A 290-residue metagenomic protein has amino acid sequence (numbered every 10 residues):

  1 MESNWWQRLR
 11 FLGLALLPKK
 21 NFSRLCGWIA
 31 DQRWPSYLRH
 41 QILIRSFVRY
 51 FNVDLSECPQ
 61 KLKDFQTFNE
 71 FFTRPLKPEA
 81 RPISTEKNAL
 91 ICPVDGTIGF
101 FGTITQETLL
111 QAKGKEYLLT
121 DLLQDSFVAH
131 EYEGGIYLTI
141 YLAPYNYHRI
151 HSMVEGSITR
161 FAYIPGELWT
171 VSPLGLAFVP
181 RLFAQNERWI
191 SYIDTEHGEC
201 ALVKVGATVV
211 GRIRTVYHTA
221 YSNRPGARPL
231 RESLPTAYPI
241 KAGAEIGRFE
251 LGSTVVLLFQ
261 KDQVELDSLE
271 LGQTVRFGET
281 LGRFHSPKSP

Functional and structural regions predicted by a protein language model:
M1-P290: Contiguous, well-folded functional domains in the mature portion of proteins
